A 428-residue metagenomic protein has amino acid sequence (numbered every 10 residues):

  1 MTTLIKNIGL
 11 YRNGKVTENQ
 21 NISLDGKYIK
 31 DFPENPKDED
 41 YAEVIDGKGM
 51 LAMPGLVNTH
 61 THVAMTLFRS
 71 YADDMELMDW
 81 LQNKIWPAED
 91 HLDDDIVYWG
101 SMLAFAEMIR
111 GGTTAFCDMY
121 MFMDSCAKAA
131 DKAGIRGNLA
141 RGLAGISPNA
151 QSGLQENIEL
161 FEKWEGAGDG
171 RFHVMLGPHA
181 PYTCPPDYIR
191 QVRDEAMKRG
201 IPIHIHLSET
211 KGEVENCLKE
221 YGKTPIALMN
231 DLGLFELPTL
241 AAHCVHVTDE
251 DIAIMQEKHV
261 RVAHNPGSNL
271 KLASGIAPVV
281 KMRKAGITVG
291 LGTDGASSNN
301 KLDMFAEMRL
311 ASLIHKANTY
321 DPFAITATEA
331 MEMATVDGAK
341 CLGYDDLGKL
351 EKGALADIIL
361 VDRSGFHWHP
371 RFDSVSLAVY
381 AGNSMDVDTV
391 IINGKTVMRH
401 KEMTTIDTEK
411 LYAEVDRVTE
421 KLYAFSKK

Functional and structural regions predicted by a protein language model:
M1-Q20, L24-D25, K30, N35 (+1 more regions): Active-site microenvironment of metallo-dependent hydrolases
T3-K6, D38-W80, M102, I109-R110: Replace "His-x-His-based motif
I8, I22, K27, G49 (+15 more regions): Divalent metal-coordination and catalytic microenvironments
L67-W99, A106, A133-A144, K211-P238 (+2 more regions): Active-site gating loops and adjacent loop-to-helix segments of metal-dependent hydrolytic enzymes
R69-I135, E156-A167, D416-K427: Alpha-helical scaffold segments that flank or form the walls of functional sites
S125-V245, E250: Metal-coordinating catalytic core of metallo-dependent amide/deamination hydrolases
D231-L234, P238, V280-G365, A381-N383: His/Asp/Glu-enriched, well-ordered alpha-helical/loop segment that forms or immediately abuts the divalent-metal
K271-A273: Helical hairpin unit composed of two closely spaced alpha helices linked by a short loop
